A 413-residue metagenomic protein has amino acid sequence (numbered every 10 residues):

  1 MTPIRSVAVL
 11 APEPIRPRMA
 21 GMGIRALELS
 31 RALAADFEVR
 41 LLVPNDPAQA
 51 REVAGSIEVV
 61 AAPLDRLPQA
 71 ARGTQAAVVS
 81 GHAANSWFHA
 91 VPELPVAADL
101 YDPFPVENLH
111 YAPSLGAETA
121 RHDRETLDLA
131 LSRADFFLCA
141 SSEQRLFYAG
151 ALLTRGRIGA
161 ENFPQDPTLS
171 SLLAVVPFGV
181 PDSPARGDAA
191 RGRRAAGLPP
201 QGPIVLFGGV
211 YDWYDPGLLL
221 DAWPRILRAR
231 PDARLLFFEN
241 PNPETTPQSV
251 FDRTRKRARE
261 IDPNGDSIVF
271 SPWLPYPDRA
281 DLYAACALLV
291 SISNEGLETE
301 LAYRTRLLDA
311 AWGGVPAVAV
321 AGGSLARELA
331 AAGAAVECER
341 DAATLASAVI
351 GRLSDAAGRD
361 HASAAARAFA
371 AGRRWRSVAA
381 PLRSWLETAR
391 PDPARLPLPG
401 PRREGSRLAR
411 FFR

Functional and structural regions predicted by a protein language model:
M1-A48, I226, L408-R413: N-terminal subdomain of nucleotide-sugar transferases
A8-A11, V180-P181, G197-Y214, L220-L227 (+1 more regions): Conserved donor-binding/catalytic core segment of Leloir-type glycosyltransferases
T74-A76, D135, D281-E300, V315: Acidic donor-binding loop of glycosyltransferase active sites
A117-F137, R145, E161-P167: Membrane-proximal helix-turn-helix segments that form the acceptor-binding/catalytic region of lipid-linked
R155-P164, S183-P199, G358: A short helix/loop element that forms part of the nucleotide-sugar donor recognition site in Leloir-type
L169, R367-R413: C-terminal amphipathic helix plus adjacent low-complexity, charged tail appended to glycosyltransferase catalytic
E239, Q248-D281: Nucleotide-activated donor-binding/catalytic signature segment of Leloir-type glycosyltransferases, i.e., the conserved
A332-A343, G351-A356: Conserved acidic donor-binding segment of nucleotide-sugar-dependent glycosyltransferases
